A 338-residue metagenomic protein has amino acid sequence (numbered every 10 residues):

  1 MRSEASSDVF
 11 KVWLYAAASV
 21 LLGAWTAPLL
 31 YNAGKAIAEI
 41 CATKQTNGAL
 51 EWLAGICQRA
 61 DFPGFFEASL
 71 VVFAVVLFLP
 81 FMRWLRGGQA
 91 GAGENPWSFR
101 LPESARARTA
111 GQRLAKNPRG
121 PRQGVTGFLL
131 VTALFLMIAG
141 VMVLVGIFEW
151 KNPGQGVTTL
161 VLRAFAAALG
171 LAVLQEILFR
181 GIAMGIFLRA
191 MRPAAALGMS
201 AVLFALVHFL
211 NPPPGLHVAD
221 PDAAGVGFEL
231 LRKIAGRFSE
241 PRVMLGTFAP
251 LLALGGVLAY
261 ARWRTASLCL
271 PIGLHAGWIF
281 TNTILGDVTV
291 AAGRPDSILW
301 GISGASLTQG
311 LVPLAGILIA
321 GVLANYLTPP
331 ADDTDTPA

Functional and structural regions predicted by a protein language model:
M1-T126, T132, L136-V145, V226 (+6 more regions): N-terminal, membrane-interfacial amphipathic/helix-forming hydrophobic leader that caps and precedes the first
A5, R113-P118, N152-L160, L188-M191 (+1 more regions): Helix-boundary and loop/linker segments of multi-pass membrane transporters
G154-V218, T247-F248, A253-G256: Function-critical hydrophobic alpha-helical transmembrane segments in multi-pass membrane proteins
R192, S267-L268: Short loop-to-helix capping motifs
A196-F204, L270-N282: Central hydrophobic cores of alpha-helical transmembrane segments in multi-pass integral membrane proteins
P213-S239: Membrane-interface interhelical connector segments
G256-R264: Generic transmembrane alpha-helix motif of multi-pass integral membrane proteins
